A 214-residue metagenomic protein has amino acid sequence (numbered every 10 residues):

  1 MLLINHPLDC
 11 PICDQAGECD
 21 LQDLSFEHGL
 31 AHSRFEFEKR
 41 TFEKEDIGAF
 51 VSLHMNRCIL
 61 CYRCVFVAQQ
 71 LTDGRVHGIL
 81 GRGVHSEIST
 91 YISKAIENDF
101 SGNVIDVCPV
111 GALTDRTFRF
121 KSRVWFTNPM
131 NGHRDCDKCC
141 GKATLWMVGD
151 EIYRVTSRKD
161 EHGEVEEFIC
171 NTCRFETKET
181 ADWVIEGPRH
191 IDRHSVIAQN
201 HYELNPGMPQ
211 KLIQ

Functional and structural regions predicted by a protein language model:
M1-Q15: Accessory, often N-terminal, substrate/partner-engagement and coupling regions that sit outside the core NTP/cofactor
D14-Q214: N-terminal export/assembly segments and adjacent metallocofactor-ligating motifs of anaerobic energy-metabolism
